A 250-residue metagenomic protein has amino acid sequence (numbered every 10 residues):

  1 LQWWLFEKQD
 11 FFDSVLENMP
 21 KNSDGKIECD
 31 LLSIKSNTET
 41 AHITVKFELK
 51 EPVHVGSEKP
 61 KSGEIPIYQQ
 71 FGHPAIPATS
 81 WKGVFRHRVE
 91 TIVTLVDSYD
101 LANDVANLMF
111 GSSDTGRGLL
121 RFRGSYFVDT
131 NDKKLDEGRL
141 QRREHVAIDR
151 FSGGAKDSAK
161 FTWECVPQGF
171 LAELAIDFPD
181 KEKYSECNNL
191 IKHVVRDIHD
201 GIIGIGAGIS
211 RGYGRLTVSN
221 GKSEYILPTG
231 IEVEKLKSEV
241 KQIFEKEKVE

Functional and structural regions predicted by a protein language model:
L1-E250: Small/polar/charged residue-enriched interaction surfaces, especially the RNA/DNA-contacting tracks of RNP/CRISPR
